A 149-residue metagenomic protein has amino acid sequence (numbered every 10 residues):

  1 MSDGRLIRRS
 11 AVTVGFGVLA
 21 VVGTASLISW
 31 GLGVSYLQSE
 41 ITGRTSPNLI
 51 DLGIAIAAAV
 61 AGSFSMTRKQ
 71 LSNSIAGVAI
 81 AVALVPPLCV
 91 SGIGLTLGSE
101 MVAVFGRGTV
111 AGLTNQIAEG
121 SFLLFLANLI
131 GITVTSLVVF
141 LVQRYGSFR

Functional and structural regions predicted by a protein language model:
M1, L52-G106, G131-L137: Pore- and pathway-forming membrane helices of multi-pass small-molecule/ion transporters and channels
M1-A59, K69-S72, I117: Alpha-helical transmembrane segments and their membrane-interface boundaries that form or gate the permeation pathway
R9, A79, R107-I130, R149: Structural signal for the N-terminal portions of transmembrane helices and their immediately preceding loop/interface
V14-V18, N48, V60, A79-P87 (+1 more regions): Transmembrane helix-bundle signature of multi-pass membrane transporters/permeases
T24-G33, G62, M66, I93 (+1 more regions): Membrane-water interface at transmembrane helix exits
W30-Y36, S99-T109: Peri-membrane helix termini and adjoining interfacial loops of integral membrane proteins
S91-G92, Q116-R144: Membrane-embedded alpha-helical segments of integral membrane proteins
